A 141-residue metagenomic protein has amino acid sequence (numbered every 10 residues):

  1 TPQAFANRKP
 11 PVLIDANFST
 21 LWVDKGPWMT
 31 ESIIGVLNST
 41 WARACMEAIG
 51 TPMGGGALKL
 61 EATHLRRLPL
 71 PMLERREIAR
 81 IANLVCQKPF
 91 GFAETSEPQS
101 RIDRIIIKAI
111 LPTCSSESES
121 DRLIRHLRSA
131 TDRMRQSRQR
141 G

Functional and structural regions predicted by a protein language model:
T1-R80: Polybasic, glycine- and aromatic-enriched phosphate-binding surface used to engage nucleic acids
E74-G141: Non-catalytic DNA-recognition/assembly elements of restriction-modification systems
